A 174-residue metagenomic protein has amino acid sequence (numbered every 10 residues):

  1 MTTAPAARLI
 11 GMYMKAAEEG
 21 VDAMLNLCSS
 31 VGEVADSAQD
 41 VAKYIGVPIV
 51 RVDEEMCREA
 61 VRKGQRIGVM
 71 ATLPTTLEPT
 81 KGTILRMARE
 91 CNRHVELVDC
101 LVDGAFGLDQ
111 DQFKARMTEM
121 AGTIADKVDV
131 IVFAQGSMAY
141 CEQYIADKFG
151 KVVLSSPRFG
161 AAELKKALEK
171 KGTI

Functional and structural regions predicted by a protein language model:
M1-I174: Non-catalytic structural scaffold of enzyme domains
